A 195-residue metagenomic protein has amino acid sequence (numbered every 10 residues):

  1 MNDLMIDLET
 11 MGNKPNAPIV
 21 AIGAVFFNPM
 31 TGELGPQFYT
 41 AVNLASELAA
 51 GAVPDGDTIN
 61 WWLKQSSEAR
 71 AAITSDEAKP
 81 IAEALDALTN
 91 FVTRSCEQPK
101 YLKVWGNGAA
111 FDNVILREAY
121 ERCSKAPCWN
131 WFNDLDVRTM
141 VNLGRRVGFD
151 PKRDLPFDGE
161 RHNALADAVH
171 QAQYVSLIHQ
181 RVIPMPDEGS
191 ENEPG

Functional and structural regions predicted by a protein language model:
N2-L4, E9-G106: Conserved non-catalytic scaffold segment of RNase H-like nuclease domains
D7-E9, D112, D136, D167: Acidic active-site catalytic centers that drive phospho-/nucleotidyl reactions and related ester hydrolyses
T40-V42, C128-V141: A short, structured active-site edge motif that brings together acidic residues
E47-A49, P54, T58-L63, D134-H170: Active-site-proximal helix-loop-helix substrate-binding element of RNase H-like nuclease domains
A82, D86, N113-V114, R138 (+1 more regions): Non-catalytic, well-ordered alpha-helical scaffold segments
A87-N90, R94, V114, E118 (+3 more regions): Residue-level signal for well-ordered alpha-helical scaffold segments within enzymatic catalytic domains
V92, C96, F111-F132: Substrate-recognition/cap helix-loop segment adjacent to the acidic, metal-dependent catalytic center of Asp-based
K103-A110, V114-I115, F149-G195: Acidic, Mg2+-coordinating catalytic module of metal-dependent nucleases/exonucleases that use a two-metal-ion mechanism
